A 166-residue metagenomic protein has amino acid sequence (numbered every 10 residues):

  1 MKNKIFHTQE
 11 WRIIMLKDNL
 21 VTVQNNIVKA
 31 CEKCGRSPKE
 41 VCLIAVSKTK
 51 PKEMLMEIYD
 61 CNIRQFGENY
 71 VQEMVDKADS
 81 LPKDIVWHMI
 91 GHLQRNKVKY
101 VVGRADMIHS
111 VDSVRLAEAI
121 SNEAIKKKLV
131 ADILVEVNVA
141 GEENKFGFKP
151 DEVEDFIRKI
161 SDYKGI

Functional and structural regions predicted by a protein language model:
K2-I14: Short, Lys/Arg-enriched N-terminal segments with co-localized hydrophobic residues within the first ~10-30 amino acids
R12-I166: Conserved alpha/beta-domain cores
